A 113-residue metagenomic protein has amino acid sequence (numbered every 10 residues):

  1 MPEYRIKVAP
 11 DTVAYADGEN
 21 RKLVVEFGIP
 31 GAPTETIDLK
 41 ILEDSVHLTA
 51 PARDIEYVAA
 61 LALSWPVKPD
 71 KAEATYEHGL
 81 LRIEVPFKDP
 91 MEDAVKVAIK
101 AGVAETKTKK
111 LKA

Functional and structural regions predicted by a protein language model:
M1-A113: Alpha-crystallin/small heat shock protein
